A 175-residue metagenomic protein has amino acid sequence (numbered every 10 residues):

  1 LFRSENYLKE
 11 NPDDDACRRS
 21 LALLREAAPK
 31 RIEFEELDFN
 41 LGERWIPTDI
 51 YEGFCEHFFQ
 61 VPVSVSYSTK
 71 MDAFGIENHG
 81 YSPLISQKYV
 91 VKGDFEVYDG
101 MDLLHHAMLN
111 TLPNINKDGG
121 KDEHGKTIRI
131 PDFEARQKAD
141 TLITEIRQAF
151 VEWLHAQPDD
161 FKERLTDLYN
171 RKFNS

Functional and structural regions predicted by a protein language model:
F2-L168, F173: Charged, low-complexity intrinsically disordered regions
